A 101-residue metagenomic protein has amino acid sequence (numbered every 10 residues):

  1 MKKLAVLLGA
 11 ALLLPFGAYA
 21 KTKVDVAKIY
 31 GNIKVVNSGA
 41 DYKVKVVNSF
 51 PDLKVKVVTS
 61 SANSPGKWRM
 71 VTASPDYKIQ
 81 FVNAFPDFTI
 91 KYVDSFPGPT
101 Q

Functional and structural regions predicted by a protein language model:
M1-L4: Positively charged n-region of N-terminal signal peptides that target proteins for export
L7-P15: Bacterial N-terminal signal peptides
F16-A20: Sec/Tat signal peptide C-region and signal peptidase I cleavage site
K21-Q101: Repetitive, compositionally biased segments used for assembly/scaffolding
